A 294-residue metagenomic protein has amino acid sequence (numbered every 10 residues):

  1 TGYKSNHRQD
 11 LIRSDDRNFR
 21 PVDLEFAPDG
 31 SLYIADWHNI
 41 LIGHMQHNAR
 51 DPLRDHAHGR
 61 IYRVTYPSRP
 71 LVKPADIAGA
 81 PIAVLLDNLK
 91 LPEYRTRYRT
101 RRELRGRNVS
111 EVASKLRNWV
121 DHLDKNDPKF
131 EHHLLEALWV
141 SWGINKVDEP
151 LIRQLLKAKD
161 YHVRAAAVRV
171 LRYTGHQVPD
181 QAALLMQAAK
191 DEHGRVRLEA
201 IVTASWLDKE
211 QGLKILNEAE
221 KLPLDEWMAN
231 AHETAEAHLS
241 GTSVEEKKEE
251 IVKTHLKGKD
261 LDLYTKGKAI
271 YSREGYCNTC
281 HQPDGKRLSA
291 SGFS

Functional and structural regions predicted by a protein language model:
T1-L85, R105: Beta-propeller domains with acidic blade repeats across secreted/periplasmic ectodomains and cytosolic WD/CNH propellers
N48-P52, Q282-S294: Gly/Gly-Pro-rich "capping" loops immediately C-terminal to redox-active cysteine motifs in periplasmic/lumenal
G59-R60, A269-P283, F293: C-type cytochrome heme c attachment motif
A78-L86, V109-D124, N145-K157, H176-A189 (+2 more regions): Amphipathic alpha-helical scaffolding segments comprising HEAT/armadillo-like alpha-solenoid repeats
Y94-R95, K125-E131, Y161-H162, P179 (+2 more regions): Alpha-helix N-cap/helix-start positions at coil->helix boundaries
Y98, H132-L135, A165-A166, L198 (+1 more regions): Alpha-solenoid HEAT/ARM repeat scaffold
R105, W139-W142, R172, S205 (+2 more regions): Structural signature of alpha-helical solenoid repeat scaffolds
E245-S272: Electrostatic cytochrome c docking/interface patches
